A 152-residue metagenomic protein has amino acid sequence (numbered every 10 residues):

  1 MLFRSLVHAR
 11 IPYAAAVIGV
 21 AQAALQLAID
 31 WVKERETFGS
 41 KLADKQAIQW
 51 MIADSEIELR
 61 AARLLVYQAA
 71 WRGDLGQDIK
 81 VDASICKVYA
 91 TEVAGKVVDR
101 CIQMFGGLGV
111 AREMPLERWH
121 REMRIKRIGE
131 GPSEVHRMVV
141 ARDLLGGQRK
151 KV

Functional and structural regions predicted by a protein language model:
R4-V152: Alpha-helical interface subdomain recognition
